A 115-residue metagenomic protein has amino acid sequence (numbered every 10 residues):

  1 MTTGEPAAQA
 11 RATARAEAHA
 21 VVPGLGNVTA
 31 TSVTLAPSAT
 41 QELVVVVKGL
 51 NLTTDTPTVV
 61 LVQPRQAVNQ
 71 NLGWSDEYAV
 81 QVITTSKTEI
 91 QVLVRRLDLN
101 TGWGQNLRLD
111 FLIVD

Functional and structural regions predicted by a protein language model:
M1-T56, P64-N69, T85-D115: Extracellular receptor-binding modules and their adjoining Ser/Thr/Gly/Asp/Asn-rich linkers
V60: Catalytic cores of NTP-dependent nucleotidyl/adenyl transfer enzymes across multiple folds
Q70-E77: A short, amphipathic edge element
E77-T85: Short, exposed beta-strand/loop patches in secreted or surface proteins that constitute
